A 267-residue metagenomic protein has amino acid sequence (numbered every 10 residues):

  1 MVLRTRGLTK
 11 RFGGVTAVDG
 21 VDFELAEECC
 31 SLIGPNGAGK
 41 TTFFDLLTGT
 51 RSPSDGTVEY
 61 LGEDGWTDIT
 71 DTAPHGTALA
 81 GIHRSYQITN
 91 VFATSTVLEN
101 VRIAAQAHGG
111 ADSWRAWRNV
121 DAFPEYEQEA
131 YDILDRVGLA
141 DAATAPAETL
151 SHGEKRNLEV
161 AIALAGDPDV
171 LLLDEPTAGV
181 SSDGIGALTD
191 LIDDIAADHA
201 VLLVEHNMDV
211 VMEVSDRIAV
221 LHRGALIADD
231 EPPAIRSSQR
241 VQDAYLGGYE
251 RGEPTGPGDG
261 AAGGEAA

Functional and structural regions predicted by a protein language model:
C30-A38: The feature captures the beta-strand-to-loop junction immediately N-terminal to the Walker
T48: Helix-to-loop junction immediately C-terminal to a conserved catalytic motif
T57-A80, W117-V120: ABC ATPase NBD Q-loop/coupling interface
T70-D71, I133-T149: Conserved ABC nucleotide-binding domain
A163-L164: ABC ATPase C-loop
L171-E175: Catalytic Walker B motif of ABC-type/P-loop ATPase nucleotide-binding domains
